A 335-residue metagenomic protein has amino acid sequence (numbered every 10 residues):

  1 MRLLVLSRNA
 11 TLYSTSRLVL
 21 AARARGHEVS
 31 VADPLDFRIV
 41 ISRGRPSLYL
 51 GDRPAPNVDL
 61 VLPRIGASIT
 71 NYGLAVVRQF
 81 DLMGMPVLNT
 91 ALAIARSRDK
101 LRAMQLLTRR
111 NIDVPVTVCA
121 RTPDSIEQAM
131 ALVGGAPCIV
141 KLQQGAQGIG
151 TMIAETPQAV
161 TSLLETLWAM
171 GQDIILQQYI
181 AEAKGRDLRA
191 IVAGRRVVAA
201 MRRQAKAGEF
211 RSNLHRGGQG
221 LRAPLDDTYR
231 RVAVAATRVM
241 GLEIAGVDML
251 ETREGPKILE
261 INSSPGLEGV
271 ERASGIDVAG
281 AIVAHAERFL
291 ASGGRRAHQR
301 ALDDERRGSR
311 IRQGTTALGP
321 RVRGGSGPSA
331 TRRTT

Functional and structural regions predicted by a protein language model:
M1-L88, L92-A93, R102, A291 (+5 more regions): ATP-binding N-terminal substructure of ATP-dependent carboxylate-amine bond-forming enzymes
R23, H27-P34, V77-G150: A conserved helix-loop-beta module that forms one wall/lid of the active-site cleft in ATP-utilizing catalytic domains
A67, N262-S274: Glycine-rich phosphate/pyrophosphate-binding beta-alpha loops
V116, P137-V140, I174-Q178, I244-V247: A short linear hydrophobic-aromatic micro-motif
P123, G275-V283: Short, amphipathic alpha-helical "lid/cap" segments that border enzyme active or binding sites
C138, V198-A199, A245, K257-E260: Protein kinase-like catalytic core scaffold
T151-M240: Phosphate-binding site of ATP-dependent enzymes
M170-D173, E209-I258, G280-H298, D303-R310 (+2 more regions): A long amphipathic alpha-helix within ATP-dependent nucleotide-binding catalytic cores
